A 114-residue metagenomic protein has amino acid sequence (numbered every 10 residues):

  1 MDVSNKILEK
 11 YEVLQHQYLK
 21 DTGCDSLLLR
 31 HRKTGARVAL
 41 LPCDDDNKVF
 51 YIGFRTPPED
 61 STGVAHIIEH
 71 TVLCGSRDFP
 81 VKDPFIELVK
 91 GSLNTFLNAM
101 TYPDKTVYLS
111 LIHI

Functional and structural regions predicted by a protein language model:
D2-D45: N- or domain-start disorder-to-order transition segments that initiate the globular core
P42-L111: M16/MPP (pitrilysin/insulinase) zinc-metallopeptidase core fold and M16-derived inactive scaffolds
